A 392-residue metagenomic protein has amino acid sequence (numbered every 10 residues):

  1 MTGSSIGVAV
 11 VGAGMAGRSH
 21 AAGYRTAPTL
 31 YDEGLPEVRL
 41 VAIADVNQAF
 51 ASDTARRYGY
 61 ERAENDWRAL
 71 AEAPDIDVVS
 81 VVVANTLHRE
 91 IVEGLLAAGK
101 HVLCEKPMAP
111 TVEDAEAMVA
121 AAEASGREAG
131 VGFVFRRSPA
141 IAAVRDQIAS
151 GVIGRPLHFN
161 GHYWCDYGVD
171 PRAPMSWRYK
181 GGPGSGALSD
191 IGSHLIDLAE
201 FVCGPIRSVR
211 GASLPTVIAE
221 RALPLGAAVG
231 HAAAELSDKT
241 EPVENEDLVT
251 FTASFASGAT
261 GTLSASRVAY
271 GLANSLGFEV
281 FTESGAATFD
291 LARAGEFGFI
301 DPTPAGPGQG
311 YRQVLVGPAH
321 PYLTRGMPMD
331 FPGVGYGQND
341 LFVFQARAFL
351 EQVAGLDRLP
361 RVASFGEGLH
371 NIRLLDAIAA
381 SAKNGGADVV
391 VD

Functional and structural regions predicted by a protein language model:
M1-Y58: N-terminal Rossmann-like dinucleotide-binding module
A16, F135-P242, G385: Predominantly a Rossmann-like dinucleotide-binding segment in NAD(P)-dependent oxidoreductases
T54-Y60, A121-S125: Short, conserved SAM-binding/catalytic segment of Class I S-adenosyl-L-methionine-dependent methyltransferases
E61-W67: Conserved SAM-binding strand-loop segment of SAM-dependent methyltransferases
V78, A84-N85, R89-R137, G151: Beta-strand-loop-alpha-helix segment that lines the small-molecule cofactor/substrate pocket of alpha/beta enzymes
R127, G154-H158, A380-D392: C-terminal capping/lid region of NAD(P)-dependent oxidoreductase domains
V134, I218-E246, T250, S254-F255 (+2 more regions): C-terminal glycine/acidic-rich active-site capping loop/insertion
S193, S264-A273, G337: Glycine-rich phosphate/pyrophosphate-binding beta-alpha loops
